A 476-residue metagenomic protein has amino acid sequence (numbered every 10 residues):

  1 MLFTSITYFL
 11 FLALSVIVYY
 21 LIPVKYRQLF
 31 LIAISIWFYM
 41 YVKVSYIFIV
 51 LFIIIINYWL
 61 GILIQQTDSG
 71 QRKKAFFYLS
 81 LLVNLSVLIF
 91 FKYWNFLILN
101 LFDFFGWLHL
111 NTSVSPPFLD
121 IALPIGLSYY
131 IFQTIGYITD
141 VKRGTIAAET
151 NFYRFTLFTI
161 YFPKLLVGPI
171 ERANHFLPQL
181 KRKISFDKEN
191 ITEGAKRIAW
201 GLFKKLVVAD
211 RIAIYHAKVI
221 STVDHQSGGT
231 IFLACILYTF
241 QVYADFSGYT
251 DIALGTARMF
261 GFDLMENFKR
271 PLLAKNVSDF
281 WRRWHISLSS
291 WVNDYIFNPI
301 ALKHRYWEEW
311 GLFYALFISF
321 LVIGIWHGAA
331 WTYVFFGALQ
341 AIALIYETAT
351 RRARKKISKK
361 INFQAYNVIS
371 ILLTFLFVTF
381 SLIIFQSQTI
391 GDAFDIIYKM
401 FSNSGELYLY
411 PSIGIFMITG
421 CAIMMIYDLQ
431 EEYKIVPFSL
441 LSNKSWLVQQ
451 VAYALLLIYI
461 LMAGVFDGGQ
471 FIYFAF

Functional and structural regions predicted by a protein language model:
M1-A475: Membrane-embedded transmembrane alpha-helical bundles that form the catalytic cores of multi-pass lipid-modifying
